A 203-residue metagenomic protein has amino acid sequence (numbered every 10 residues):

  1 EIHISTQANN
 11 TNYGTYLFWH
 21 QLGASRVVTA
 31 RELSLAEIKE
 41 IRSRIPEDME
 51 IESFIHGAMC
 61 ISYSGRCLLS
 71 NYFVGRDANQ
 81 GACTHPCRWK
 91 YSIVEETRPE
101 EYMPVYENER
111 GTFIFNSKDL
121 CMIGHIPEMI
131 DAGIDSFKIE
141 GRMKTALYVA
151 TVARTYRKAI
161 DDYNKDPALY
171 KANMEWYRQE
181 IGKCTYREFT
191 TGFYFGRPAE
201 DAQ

Functional and structural regions predicted by a protein language model:
E1-F18: N-terminal active-site wall of soluble small-molecule enzyme domains
L17-Q203: Surface-exposed amphipathic alpha-helical tracts and adjacent flexible/coil segments at the periphery of soluble enzymes
